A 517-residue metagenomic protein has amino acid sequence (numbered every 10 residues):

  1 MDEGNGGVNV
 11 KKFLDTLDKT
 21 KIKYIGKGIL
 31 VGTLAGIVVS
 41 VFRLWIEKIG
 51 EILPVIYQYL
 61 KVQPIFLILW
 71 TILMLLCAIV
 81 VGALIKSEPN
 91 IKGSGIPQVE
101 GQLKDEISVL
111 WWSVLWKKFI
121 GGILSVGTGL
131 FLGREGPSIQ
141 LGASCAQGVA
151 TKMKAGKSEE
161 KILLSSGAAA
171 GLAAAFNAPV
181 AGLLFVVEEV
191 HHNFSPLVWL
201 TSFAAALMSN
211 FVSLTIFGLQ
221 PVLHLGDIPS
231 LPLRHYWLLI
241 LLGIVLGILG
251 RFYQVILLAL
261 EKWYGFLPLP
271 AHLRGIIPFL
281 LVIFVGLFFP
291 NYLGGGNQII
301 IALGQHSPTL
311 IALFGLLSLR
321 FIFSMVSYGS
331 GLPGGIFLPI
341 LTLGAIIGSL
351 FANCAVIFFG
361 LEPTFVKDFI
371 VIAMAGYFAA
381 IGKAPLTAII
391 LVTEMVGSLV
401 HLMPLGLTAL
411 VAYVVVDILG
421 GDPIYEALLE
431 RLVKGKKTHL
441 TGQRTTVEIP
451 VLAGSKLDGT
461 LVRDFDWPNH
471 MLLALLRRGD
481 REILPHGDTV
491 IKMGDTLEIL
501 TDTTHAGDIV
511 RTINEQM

Functional and structural regions predicted by a protein language model:
M1-K437, T445, L452-A453, R478-I483 (+2 more regions): Alpha-helical transmembrane segments and immediately membrane-proximal extracytoplasmic
A453-I509, I513: Cytosolic Rossmann-like ligand/nucleotide-binding regulatory domains
Q516-M517: Short peripheral tails and domain-boundary helices/loops at the edges of structured domains
